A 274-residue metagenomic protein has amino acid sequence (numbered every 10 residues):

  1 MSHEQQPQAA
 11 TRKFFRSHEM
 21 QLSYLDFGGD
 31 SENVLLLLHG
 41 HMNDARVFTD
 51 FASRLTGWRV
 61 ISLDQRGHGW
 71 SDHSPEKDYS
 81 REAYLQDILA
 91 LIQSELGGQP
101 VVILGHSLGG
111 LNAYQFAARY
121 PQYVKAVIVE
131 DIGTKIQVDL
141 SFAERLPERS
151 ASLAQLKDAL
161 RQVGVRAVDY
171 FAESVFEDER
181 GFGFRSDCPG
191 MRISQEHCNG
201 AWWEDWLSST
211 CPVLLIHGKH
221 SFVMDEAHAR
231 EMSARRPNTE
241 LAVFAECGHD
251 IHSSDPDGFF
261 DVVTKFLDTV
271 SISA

Functional and structural regions predicted by a protein language model:
M1-L35, T56-R59, L96-G97, G258 (+1 more regions): Alpha/beta-hydrolase fold catalytic core
S17-H18, T49-D50, I61-L104, D261: Active-site loop/oxyanion-hole signature of alpha/beta-hydrolase fold enzymes
L25-H73: Conserved HGGG/HGGXW glycine-rich cap/lid loop of the alpha/beta-hydrolase fold
G105, G109, A113: Gly/Ala-rich beta-loop-alpha elbow adjacent to hydrolase catalytic centers
Y114-A118, K125-L153: Flexible "cap/lid" loop of the alpha/beta hydrolase fold
A151-D205: Conserved alpha/beta-hydrolase catalytic His-Asp/Glu region
G181-R235, E240-V243: Conserved serine/cysteine hydrolase catalytic core
C247-P256, F260: Catalytic histidine-centered segment of alpha/beta-hydrolase-like enzymes
